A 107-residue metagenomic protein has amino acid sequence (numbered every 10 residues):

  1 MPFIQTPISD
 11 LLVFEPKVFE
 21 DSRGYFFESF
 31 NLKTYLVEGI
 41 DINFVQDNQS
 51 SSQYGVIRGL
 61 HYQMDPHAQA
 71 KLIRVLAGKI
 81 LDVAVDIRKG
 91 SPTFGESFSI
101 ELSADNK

Functional and structural regions predicted by a protein language model:
M1-N106: Non-catalytic, conserved peripheral segments adjacent to functional cores
